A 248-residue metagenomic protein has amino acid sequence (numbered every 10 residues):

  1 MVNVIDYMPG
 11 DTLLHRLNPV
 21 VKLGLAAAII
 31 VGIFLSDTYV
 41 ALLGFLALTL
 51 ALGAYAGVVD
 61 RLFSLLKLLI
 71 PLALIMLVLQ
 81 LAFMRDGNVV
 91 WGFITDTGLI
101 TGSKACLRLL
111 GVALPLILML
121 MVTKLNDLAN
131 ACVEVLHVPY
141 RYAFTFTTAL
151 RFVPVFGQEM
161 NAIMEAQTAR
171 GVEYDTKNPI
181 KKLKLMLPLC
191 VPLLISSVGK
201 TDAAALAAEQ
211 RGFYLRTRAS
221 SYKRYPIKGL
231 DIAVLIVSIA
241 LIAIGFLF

Functional and structural regions predicted by a protein language model:
M1-A41, F45-L48, A162-F248: Transmembrane alpha-helix interface motif
N18, L62-F63, M119, V153 (+1 more regions): Buried hydrophobic packing residues in well-ordered domains
L35, A51-V59, V122-T123, F246-L247: Structural signal for the C-terminal ends of transmembrane alpha-helices and the immediately following loop
Y39, V58-V59, V138-Y142: Membrane-helix interface segments
L46-L52, D127-A131: Hydrophobic transmembrane alpha-helix segments characteristic of membrane transport and insertion machinery
L48-V58, L72-V78: Alpha-helical transmembrane segments and their membrane-interface exit regions
V58-K67: Interfacial helix-loop-helix linkers and transmembrane-helix boundary segments in multi-pass membrane proteins
L69-E173, I180: Juxtamembrane/interface alpha-helical elements of multi-pass membrane proteins
